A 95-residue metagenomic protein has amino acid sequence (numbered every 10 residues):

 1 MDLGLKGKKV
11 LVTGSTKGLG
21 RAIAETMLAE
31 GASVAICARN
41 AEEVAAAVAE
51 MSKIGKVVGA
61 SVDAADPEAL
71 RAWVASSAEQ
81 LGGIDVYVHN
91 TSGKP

Functional and structural regions predicted by a protein language model:
M1-L11: Flexible N-terminal pre-Rossmann segment of NAD(P)-dependent oxidoreductases
K9, T16-G18: Conserved glycine-rich cofactor-binding loop
T13, I84-S92: Rossmann-fold scaffold of SDR-type NAD(P)-dependent oxidoreductases
G18, A22, K94: NAD(P)H-binding Rossmann-fold N-terminus in SDR/SDR-like oxidoreductases, specifically the glycine-rich beta1-alpha1
M27: Aromatic pocket-lining residues of Rossmann-like dinucleotide-binding sites
E30-A47: Conserved glycine-rich Rossmann-like NAD(P)H-binding loop of the short-chain dehydrogenase/reductase
A41-E42, S61-W73: The beta1-alpha1 cofactor-binding region of Rossmann-like NAD(H)/NADP(H)-dependent oxidoreductases
V57-G59: Hydrophobic/aromatic anchor residues within beta-strands of the central parallel beta-sheet of Rossmann-like
